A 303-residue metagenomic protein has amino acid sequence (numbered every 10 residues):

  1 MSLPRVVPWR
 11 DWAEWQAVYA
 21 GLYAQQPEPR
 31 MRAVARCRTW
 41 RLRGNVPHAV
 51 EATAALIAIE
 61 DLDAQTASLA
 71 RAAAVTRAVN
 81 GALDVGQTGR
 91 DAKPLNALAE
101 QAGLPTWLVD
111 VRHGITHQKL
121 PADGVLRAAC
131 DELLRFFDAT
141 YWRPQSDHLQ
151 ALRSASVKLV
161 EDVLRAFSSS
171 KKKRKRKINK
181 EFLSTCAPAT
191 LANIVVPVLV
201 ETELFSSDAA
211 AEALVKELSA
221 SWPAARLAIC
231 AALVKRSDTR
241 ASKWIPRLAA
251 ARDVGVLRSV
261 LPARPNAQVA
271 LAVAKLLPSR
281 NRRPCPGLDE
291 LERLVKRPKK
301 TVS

Functional and structural regions predicted by a protein language model:
M1-E132, F136-P246, A251-G255, S259-V260 (+1 more regions): Amphipathic alpha-helical interface elements
